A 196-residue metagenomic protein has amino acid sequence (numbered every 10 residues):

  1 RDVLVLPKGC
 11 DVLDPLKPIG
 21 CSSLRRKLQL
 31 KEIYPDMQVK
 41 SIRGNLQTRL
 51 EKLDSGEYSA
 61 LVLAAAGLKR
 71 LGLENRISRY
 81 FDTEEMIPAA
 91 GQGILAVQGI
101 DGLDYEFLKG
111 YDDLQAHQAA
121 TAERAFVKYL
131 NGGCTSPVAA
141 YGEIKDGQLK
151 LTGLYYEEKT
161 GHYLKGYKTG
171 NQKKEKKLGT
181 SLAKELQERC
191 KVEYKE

Functional and structural regions predicted by a protein language model:
R1-M37: A conserved helix-loop-strand patch within extracytoplasmic ligand-binding domains of the periplasmic binding
K27, E32-E196: Small-molecule-sensing regulatory modules
